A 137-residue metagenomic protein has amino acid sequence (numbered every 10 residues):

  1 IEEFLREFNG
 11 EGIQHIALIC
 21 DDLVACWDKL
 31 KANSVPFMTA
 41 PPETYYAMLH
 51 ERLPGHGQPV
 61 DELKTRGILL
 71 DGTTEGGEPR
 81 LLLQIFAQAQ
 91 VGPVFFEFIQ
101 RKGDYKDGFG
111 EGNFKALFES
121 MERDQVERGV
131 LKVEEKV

Functional and structural regions predicted by a protein language model:
I1-V137: Glyoxalase I/VOC metalloenzyme domain signal
